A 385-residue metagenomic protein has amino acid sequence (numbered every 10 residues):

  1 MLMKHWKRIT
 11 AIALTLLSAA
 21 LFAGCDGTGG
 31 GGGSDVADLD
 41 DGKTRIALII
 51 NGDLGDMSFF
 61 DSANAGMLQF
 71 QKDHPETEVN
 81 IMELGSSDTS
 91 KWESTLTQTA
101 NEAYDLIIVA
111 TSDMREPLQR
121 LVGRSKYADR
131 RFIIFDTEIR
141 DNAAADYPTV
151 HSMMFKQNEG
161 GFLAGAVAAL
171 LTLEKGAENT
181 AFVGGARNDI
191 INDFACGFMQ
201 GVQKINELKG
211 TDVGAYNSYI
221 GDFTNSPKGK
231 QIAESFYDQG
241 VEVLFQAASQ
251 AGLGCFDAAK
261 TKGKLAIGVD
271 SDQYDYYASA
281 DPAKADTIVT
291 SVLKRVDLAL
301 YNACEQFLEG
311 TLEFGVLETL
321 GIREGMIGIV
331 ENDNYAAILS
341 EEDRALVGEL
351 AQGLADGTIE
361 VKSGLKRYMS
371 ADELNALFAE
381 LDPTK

Functional and structural regions predicted by a protein language model:
L2-I12: Bacterial N-terminal signal peptides that target proteins for export
T15-L16: Short, linear, compositionally biased motifs with a strong N-terminal bias
A20-G24: C-terminal motif of bacterial Sec signal peptides marking the signal peptidase cleavage site
D26-G29: Bacterial signal peptide processing site
G31-K385: A residue-level marker of the well-folded mature domains of exported/periplasmic proteins
